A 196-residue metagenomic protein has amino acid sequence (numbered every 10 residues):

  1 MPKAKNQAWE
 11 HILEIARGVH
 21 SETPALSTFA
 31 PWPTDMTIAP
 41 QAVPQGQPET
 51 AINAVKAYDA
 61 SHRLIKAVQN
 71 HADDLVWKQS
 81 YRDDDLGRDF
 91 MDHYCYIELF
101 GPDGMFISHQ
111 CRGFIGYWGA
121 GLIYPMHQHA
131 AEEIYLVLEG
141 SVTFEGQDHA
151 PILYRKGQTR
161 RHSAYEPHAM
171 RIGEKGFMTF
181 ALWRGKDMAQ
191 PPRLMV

Functional and structural regions predicted by a protein language model:
P2, N6-H109: A short, N-terminal "cap"/entry segment at the start of jelly-roll beta-barrel domains of the cupin/DSBH fold
Y96, G113-Y117, I134, P151 (+1 more regions): Conserved hydrophobic/aromatic beta-strand scaffold that supports enzyme active sites
F100, G119, L138, S163: Residue-level detector of conserved, well-ordered beta-strand and adjacent loop positions that form binding/recognition
D103-R112, A120-I134: A short beta-loop-beta micro-motif enriched in histidine and acidic residues
Q110, D148-P167: Short acidic-glycine-tyrosine-enriched beta hairpin
Y124-H127, F144-E145, H162, P167-G173: Short beta-strand His + acidic residue motifs that chelate non-heme Fe in jelly-roll/DSBH and cupin folds
P125-Q128, E132-K156: A short beta-strand-loop-beta hairpin characteristic of the jelly-roll/cupin
I134-L136, R161, E174-L194: A short hydrophobic beta-strand segment most commonly corresponding to one strand of the jelly-roll/cupin
